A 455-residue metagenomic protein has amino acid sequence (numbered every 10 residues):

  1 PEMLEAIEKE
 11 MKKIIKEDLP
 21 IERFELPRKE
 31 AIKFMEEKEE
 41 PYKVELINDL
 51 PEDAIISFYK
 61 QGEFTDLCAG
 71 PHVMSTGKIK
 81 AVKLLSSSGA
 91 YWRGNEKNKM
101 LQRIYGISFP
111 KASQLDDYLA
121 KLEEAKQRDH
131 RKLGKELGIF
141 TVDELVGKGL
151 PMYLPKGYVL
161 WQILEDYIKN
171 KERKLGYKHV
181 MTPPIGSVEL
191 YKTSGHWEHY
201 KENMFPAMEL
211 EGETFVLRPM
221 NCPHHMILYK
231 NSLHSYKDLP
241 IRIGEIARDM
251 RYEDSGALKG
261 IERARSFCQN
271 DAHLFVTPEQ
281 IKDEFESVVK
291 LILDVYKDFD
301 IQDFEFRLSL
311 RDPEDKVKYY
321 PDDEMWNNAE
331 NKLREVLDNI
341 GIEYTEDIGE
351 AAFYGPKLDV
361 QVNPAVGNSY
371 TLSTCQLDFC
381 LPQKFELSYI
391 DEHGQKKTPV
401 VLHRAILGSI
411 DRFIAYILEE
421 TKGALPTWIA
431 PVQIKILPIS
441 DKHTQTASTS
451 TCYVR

Functional and structural regions predicted by a protein language model:
P1, K13-F34, G134-Y158, R263-D323 (+3 more regions): Conserved alpha/beta enzyme-core scaffolds, especially Rossmann-like or related mixed alpha/beta domains that build
P1-L258, E262, L274: Auxiliary tRNA-acceptor-end handling modules of aminoacyl-tRNA synthetases
K16-G62, H196, K297-T371, C375: Metal-assisted phosphate- and nucleotidyl-transfer catalytic regions
G157-D166, H234-A247, F267, H273 (+4 more regions): Structured ligand/cofactor/substrate-binding pocket environments in proteins
T182, D312-E314, C452-R455: Structured DNA-binding interfaces in DNA transaction proteins
T182-P183, S187-L190, E324-G341, H443-T451: Amphipathic alpha-helical
E213-T214, P223-H224, Y229-S232, I241 (+4 more regions): A translation/RNA-centric and nucleic-acid-associated enzymatic feature enriched in Class II aminoacyl-tRNA synthetases
T421-R455: Generic long, charged, amphipathic alpha-helical segments
